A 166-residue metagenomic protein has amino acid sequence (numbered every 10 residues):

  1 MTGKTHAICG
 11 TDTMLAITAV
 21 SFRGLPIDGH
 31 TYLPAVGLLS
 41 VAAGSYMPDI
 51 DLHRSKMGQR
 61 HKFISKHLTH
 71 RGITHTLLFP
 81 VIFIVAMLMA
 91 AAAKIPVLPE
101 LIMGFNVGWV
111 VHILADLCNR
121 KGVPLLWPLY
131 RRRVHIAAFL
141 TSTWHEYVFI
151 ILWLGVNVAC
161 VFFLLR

Functional and structural regions predicted by a protein language model:
M1-R166: N-terminal membrane-targeting hydrophobic helices
